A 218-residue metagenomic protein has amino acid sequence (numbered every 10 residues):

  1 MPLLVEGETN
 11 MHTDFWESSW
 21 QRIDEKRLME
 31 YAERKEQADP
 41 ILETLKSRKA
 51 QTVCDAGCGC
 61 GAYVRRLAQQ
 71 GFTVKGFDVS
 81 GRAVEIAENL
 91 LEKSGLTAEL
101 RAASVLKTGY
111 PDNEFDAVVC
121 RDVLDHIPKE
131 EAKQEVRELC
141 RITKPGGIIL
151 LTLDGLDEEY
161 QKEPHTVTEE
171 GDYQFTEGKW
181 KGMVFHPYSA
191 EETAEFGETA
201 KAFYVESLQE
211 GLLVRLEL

Functional and structural regions predicted by a protein language model:
P2-A50, G59-K107, I127, E131-Q134 (+1 more regions): Class I (Rossmann-like) S-adenosyl-L-methionine-dependent methyltransferase catalytic domain, capturing the SAM-binding
D55: Class I SAM-dependent methyltransferase core
Y110-D112: Short amphipathic alpha-helix with an adjacent loop that forms part of the alpha/beta core around
V119: A conserved beta-strand element that flanks and buttresses the S-adenosyl-L-methionine
D122-V123: Short catalytic micro-motifs in class I SAM-dependent methyltransferases
K133-P145: A short glycine-rich, Lys/Arg-flanked "PGG" loop and its adjoining helix->strand segment in the class I
